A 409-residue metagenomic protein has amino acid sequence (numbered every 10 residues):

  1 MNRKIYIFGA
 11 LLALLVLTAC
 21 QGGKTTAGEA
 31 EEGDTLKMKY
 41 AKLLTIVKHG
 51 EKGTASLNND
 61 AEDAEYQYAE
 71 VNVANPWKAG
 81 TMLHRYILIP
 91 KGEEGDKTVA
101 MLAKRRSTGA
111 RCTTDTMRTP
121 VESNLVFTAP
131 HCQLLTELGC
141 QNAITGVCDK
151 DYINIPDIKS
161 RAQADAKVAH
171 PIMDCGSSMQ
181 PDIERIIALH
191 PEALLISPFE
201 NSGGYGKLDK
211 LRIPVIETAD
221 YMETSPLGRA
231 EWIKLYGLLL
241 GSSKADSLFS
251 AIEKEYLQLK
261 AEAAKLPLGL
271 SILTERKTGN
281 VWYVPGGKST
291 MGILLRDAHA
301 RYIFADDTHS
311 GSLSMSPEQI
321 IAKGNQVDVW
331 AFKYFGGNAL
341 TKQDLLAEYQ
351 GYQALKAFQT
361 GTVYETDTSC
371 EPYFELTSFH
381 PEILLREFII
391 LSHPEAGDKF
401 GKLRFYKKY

Functional and structural regions predicted by a protein language model:
M1-G9: Bacterial N-terminal signal peptides that target proteins for export
V16-A19: C-terminal motif of bacterial Sec signal peptides marking the signal peptidase cleavage site
Q21-Y409: N-terminal ligand-binding lobe of clamshell/alpha-beta domains
